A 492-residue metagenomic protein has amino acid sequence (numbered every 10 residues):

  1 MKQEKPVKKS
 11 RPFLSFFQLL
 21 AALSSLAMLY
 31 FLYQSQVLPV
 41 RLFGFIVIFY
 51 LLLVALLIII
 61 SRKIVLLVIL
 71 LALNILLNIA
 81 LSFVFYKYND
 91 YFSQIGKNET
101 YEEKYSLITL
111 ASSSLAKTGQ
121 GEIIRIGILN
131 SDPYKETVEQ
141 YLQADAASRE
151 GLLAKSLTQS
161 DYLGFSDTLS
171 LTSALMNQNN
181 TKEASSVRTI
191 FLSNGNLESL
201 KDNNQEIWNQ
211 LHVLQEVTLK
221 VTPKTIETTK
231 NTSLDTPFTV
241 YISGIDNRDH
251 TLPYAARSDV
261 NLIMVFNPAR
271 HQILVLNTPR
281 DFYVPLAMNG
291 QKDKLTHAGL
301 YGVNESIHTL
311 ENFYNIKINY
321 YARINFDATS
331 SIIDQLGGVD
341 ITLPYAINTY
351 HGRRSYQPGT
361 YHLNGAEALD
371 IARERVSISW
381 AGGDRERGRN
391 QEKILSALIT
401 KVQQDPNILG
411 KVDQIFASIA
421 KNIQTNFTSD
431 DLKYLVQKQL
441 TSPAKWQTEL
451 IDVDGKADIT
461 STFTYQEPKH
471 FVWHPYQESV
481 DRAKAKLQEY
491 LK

Functional and structural regions predicted by a protein language model:
P12-I58: Membrane-embedded alpha-helical segments of integral membrane proteins
A80-A111, L200-R270, Y434-Q439, T448: Entry/capping segment at the start of metal-dependent catalytic domains with acidic active-site entry clusters
E102-K104, D235-F238, A256-N261, R270-T278 (+7 more regions): Extracytoplasmic
E102-L169, I307: Bilobed "Venus flytrap"/periplasmic-binding protein-like clamshell domains and structurally analogous long
G119-Q120, A154-I190, G195, T232-S233 (+2 more regions): Short helices/loops that flank or line small-molecule/ion binding pockets
E227-F238, Y254, A328-Q414: Flexible, polar/acidic helix-loop-strand segments at domain edges
T236-F238, D249-T251, A255-S258, R270 (+4 more regions): C-terminal solvent-exposed extensions
Y301-G352, N426, L440: Amphipathic, coiled-coil-like alpha-helical scaffolding segments used for oligomerization/assembly
